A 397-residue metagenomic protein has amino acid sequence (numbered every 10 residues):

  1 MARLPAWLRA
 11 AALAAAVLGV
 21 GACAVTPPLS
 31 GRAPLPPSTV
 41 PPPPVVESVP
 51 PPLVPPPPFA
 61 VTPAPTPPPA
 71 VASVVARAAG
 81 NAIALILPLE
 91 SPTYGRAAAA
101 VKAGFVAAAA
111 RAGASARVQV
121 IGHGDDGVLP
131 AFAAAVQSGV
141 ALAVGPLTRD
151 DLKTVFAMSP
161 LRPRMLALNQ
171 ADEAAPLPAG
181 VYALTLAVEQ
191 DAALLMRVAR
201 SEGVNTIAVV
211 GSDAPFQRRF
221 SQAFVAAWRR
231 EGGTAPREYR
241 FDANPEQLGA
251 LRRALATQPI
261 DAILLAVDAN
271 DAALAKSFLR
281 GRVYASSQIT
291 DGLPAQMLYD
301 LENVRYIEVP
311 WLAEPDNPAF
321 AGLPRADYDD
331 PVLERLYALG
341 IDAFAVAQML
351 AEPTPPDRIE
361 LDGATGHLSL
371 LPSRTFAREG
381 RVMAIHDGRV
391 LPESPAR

Functional and structural regions predicted by a protein language model:
M1-C23: Sec-dependent bacterial lipoprotein signal peptides
V17-P43: Bacterial Sec signal peptide processing site at the extreme N-terminus
P65-A78, L85-A103: Extracytoplasmic "Venus flytrap"
F105, R111-D125, P178-Y182, V209 (+1 more regions): Short beta-strand elements in bilobed, periplasmic/extracellular small-molecule ligand-binding domains
A141-V210, A214-A223, A227-R237, Q288-Q296: Extracytoplasmic ligand/sensor domains, especially the bilobed periplasmic-binding protein
A157-L161, T206-A208, Q217-Y306: Extracellular/periplasmic bilobed ligand-binding domains
K276-I341, P355: Extracellular/periplasmic periplasmic-binding protein-like sensory domains
L323-S394: Segments of small-molecule ligand-sensing domains
